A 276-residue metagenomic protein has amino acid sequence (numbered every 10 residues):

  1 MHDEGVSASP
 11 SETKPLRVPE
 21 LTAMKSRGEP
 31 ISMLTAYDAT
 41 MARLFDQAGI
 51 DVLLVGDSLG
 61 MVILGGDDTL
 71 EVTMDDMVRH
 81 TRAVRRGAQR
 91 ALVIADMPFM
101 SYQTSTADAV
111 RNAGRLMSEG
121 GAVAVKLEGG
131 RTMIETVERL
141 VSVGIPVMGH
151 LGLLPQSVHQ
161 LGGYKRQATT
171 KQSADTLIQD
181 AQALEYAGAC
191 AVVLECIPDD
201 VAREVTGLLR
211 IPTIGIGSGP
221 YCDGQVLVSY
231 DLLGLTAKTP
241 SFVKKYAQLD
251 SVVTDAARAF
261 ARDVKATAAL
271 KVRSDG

Functional and structural regions predicted by a protein language model:
H2-A247, S251-G276: Alpha/beta enzyme core
